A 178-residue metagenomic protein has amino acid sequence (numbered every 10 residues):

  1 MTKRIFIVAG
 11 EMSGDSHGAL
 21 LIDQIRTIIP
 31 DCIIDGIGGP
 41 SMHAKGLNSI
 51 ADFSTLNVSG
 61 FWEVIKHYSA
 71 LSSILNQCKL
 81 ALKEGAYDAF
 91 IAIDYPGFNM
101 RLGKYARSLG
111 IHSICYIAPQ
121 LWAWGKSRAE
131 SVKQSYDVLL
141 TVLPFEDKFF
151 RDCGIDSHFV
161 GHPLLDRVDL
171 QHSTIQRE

Functional and structural regions predicted by a protein language model:
K3-R177: Active-site and donor-binding regions of nucleotide-sugar-utilizing enzymes
